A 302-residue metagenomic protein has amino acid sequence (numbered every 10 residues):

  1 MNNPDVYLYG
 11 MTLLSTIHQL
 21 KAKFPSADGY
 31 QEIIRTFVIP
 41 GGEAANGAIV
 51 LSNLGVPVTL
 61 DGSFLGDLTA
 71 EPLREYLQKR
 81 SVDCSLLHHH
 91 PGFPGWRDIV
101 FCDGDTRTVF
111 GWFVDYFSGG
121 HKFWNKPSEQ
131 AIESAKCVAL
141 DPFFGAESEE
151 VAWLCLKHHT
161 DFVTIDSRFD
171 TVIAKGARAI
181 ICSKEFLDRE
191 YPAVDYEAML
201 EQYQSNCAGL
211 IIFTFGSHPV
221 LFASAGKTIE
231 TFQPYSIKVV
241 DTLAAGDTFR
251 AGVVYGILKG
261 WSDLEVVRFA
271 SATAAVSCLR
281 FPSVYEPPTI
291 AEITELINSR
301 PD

Functional and structural regions predicted by a protein language model:
M1-D61, L68-P72: Glycine-rich phosphate/adenosyl-contacting loop at the front of the ribokinase-like
M1-N3, E197-D302: Conserved phosphate-binding/catalytic region of the ribokinase-like
Y7, T59, A139, D161-I165 (+1 more regions): Structural detector of well-ordered beta-strand residues that form the stable sheet scaffold of enzyme domains
S52, L156, L258: Gly/Ala-rich phosphate-binding loop of Rossmann-like dinucleotide-binding domains, activating on the conserved
L60, H89, V100-C137, P142: Conserved phosphate-binding/catalytic loop of the ribokinase/pfkB sugar-kinase fold
L68-R80, V100, G176: Active-site-proximal loop->helix
Y76-F93: A glycine-rich helix N-cap at a beta->alpha junction
A152-T231, K238: Conserved phosphate/ATP/ADP-binding segment of small-molecule kinases
